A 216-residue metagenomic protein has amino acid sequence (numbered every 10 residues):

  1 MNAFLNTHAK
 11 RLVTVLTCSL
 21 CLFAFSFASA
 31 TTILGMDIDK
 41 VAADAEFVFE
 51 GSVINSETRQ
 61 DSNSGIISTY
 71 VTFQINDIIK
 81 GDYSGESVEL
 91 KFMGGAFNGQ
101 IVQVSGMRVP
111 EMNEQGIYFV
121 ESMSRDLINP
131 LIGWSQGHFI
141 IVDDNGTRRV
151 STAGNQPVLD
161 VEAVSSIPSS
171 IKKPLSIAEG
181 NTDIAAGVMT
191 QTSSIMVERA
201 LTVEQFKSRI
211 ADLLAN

Functional and structural regions predicted by a protein language model:
N2-L16: Bacterial N-terminal signal peptides that target proteins for export
T14-A24: Bacterial N-terminal signal peptides
S26-A30: Sec/Tat signal peptide C-region and signal peptidase I cleavage site
I33, D44-V48, I66-Y70, Y83-S87 (+3 more regions): Extracytoplasmic
G51-V53: Conserved hydrophobic positions within beta-strands
S56-S62, K80-G81: Short, conserved beta-turn/loop elements at beta-strand boundaries and strand-helix junctions
R59-F73: Short aromatic-glycine-enriched beta-strand elements
I101-N216: Netrin-like (NTR/C345C) domain of secreted extracellular proteins
